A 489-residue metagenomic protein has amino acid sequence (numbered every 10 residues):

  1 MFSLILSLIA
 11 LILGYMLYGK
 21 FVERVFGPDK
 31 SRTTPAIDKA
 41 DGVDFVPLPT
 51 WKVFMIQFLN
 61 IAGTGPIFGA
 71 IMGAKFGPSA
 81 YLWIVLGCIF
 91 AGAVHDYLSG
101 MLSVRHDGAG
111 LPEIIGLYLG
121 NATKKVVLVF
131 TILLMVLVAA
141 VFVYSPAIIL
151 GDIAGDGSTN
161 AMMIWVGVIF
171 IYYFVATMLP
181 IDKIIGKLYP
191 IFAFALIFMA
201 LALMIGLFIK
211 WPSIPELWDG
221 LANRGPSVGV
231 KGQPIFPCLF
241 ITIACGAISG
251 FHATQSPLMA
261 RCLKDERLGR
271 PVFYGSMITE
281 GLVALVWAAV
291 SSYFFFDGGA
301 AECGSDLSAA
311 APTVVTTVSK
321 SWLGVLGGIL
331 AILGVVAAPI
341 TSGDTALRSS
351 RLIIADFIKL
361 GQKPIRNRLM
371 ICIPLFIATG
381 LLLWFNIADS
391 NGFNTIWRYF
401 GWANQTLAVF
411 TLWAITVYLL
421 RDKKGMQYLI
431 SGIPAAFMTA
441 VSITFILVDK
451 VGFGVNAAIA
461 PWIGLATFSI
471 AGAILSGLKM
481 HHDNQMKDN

Functional and structural regions predicted by a protein language model:
M1-G19, G73-S103, P112, G328 (+1 more regions): Extracellular loop-to-transmembrane helix junctions
I9-D29, F130, P146-L150, M162-I209 (+3 more regions): Membrane-interface loop-to-helix entry segments
A10-I67, D265: Membrane-interface "cap" regions at the ends of multi-pass membrane proteins
A10-L11, F58, A91-D107, L111-M178 (+2 more regions): Helix-loop-helix module between adjacent transmembrane segments
L48-G65, G206-P212, A222-W287, L330-S342: Hydrophobic, membrane-embedded alpha-helices of multi-pass small-molecule transporters
K124-L128, I132, M162-G167, G275-A284 (+4 more regions): Loop-to-transmembrane helix boundary motifs in multi-pass membrane proteins
A139-V143, A147-W165, Y173-T177, L196-G225 (+2 more regions): Hydrophobic alpha-helical segments and their helix-loop junctions in multi-pass secondary transporters
L207-G220, Y274-T317, I387-N391: Extracellular/periplasmic helix-exit of transmembrane alpha-helices
